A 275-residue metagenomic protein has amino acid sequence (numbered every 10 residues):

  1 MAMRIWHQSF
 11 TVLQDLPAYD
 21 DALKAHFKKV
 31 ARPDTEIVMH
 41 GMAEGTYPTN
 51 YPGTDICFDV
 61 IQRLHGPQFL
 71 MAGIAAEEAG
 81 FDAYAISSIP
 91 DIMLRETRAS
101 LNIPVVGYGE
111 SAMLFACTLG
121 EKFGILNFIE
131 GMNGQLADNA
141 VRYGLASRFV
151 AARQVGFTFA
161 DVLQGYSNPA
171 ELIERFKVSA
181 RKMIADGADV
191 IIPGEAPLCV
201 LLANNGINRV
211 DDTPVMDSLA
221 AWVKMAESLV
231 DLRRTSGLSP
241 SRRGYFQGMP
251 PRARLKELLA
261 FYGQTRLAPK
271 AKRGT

Functional and structural regions predicted by a protein language model:
M1-R63, F128-S167, T265-K270, T275: N-terminal glycine-rich anion-binding loop in soluble enzyme alpha/beta folds
W6, F123-L126, D189: Conserved beta-strand elements of the Class I
Q8, D189, G194-L201, V215-G244: C-terminal and late-domain segments of enzyme folds
I56-A75, E171-K177: Glycine-rich, highly charged phosphate/nucleotide-binding loops
R63-L101, V105-Y108, D189-L201: N-terminal glycine-rich phosphate/adenylate-binding segment common to multiple enzyme folds
E96-G120, I207-A226: Short, acidic/small-residue loops that bind anionic groups at enzyme active sites
T118-Q154, M225-A268: Short, glycine-/small-residue-rich phosphate/pyrophosphate-handling segment
V141-C199, A203: Active-site rim beta-loop-alpha module in soluble metabolic enzymes
